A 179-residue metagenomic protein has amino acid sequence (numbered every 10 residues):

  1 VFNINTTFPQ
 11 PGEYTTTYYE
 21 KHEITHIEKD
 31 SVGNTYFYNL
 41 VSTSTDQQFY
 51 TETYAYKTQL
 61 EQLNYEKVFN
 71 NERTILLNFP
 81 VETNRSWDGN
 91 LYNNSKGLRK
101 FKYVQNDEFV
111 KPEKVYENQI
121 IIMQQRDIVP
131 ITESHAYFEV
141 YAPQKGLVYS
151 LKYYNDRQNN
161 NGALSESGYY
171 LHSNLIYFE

Functional and structural regions predicted by a protein language model:
V1-E179: Conserved functional acidic sites
